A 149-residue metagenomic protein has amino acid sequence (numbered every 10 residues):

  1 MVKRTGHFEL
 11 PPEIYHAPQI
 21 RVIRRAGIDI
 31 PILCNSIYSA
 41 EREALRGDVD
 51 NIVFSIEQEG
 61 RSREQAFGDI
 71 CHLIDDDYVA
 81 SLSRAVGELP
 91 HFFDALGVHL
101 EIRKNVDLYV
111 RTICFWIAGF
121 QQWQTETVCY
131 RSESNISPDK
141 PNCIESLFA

Functional and structural regions predicted by a protein language model:
M1-A149: Alpha-helical, largely C-terminal catalytic domains that coordinate divalent metal ions via clustered Asp/Glu/His
